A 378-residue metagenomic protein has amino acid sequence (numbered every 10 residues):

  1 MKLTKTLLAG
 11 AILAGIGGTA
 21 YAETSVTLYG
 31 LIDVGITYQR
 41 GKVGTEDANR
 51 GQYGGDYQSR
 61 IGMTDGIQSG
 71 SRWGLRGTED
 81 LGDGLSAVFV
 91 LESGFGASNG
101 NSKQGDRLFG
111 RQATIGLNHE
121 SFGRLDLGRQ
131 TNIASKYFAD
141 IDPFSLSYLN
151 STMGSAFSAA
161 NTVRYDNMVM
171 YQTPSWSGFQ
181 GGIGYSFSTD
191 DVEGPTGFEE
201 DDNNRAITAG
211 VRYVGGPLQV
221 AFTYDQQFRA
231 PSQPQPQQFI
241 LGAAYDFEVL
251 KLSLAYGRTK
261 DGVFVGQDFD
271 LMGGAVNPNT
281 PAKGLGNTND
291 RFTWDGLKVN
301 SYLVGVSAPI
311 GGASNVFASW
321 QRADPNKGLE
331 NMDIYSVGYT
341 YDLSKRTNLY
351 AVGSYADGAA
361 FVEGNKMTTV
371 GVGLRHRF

Functional and structural regions predicted by a protein language model:
M1-A22: Gram-negative bacterial Sec-dependent N-terminal signal peptides
E23-Y38, A48, Q58-S188, R212-Q219: Outer membrane beta-barrel
I32-I36, L91-S93, R129, I183-Y185 (+6 more regions): Transmembrane beta-barrel strands of outer-membrane/channel proteins
S69-W73, R111-I115, Y165-V169, R205-A209 (+6 more regions): Hydrophobic, lipid-facing positions within transmembrane beta-strands of outer-membrane proteins
G77-E79, L117-H119, T173-P174, Y213-G215 (+5 more regions): Residue-level signature of outer-membrane beta-barrel architecture
L85-A87, S121-L125, G178-G181, P217-F222 (+4 more regions): Repeated loop/turn-to-beta-strand initiation elements of outer-membrane beta-barrel proteins
D202-S336: Detector for outer-membrane/organellar transmembrane beta-barrel domains, recognizing the amphipathic beta-strand
Y341-L343, K366-F378: Outer-membrane beta-barrel "beta-signal"
